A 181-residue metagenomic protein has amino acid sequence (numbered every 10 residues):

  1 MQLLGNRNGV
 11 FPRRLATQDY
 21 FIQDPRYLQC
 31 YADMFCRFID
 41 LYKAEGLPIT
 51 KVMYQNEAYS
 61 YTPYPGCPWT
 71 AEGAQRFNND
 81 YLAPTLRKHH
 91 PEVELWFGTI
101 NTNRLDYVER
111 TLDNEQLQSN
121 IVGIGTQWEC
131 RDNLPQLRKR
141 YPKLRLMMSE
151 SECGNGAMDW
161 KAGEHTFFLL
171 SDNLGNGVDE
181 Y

Functional and structural regions predicted by a protein language model:
M1-E109: Substrate-binding cleft and catalytic face of glycoside hydrolase catalytic domains, especially the flexible beta-alpha
N6-N8, N56, N78-N79, N101-N103 (+5 more regions): Detector for Asparagine
C36-F38, N79-Y81, N101-N114, C130-Q136 (+1 more regions): Alpha-helical scaffolding within the catalytic cores of extracellular/periplasmic polymer-degrading hydrolases
L41, E45, D80-H89, R110-N120 (+3 more regions): Alpha-helical structural signal in soluble globular domains
A44-N56, V93, G98, E109-D132 (+2 more regions): Aromatic- and acid-rich polysaccharide-binding/catalytic face of secreted or lumenal carbohydrate-active enzymes
Y59-R76, D106-G125, G154-F168: Short flexible/disordered coil segments
G123-Y181: Catalytic-core region of carbohydrate-active enzymes that cleave or remodel glycosidic bonds
